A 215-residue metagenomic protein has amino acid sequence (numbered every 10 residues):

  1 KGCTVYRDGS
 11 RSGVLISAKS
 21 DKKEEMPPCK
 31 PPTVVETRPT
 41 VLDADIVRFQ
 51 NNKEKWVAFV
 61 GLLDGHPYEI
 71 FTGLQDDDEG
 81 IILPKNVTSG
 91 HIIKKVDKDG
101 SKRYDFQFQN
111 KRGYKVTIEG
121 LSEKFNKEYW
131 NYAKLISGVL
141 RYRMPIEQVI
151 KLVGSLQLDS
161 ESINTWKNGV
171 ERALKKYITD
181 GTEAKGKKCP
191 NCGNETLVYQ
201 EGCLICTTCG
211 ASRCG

Functional and structural regions predicted by a protein language model:
K1-G215: Long, C-terminal-biased catalytic regions of enzyme "large/alpha" subunits
